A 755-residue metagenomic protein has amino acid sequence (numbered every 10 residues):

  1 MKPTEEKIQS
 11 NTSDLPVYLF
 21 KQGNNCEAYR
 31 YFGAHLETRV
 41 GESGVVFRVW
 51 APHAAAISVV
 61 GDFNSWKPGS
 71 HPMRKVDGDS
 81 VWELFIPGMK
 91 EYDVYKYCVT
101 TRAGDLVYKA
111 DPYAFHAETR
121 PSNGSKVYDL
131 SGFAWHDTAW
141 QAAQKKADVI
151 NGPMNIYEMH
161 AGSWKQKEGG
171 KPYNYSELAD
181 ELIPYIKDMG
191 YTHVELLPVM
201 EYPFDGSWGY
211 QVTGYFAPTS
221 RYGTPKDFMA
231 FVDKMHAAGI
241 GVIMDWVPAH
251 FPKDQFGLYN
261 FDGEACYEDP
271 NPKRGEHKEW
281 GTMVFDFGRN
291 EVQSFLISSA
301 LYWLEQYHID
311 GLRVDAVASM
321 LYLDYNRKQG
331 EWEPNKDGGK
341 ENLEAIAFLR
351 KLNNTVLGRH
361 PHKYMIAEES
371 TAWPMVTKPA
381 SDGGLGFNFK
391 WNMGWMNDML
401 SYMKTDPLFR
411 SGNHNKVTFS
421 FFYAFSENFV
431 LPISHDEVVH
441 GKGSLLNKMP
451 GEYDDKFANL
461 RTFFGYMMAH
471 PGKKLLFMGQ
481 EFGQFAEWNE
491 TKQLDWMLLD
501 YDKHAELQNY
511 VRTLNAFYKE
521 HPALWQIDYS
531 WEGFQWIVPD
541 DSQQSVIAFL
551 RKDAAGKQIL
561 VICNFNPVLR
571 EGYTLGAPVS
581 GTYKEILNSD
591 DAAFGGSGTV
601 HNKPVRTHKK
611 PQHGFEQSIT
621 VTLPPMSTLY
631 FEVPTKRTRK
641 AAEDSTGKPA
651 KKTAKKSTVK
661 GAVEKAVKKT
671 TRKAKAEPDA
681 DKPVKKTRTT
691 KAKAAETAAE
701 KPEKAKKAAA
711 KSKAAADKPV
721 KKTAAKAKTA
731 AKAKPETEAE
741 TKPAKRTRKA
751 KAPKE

Functional and structural regions predicted by a protein language model:
M1-G152, S176-I186, D454-F457, M468-L476 (+4 more regions): Carbohydrate-interacting/catalytic domains
A51-H53, D77, G88, H160-K165 (+8 more regions): Short, flexible loop/turn elements at secondary-structure junctions
R74, D205-G209, K253-N260, T377-K378 (+2 more regions): Short glycine-biased active-site loop of nucleotidyltransferases that positions the nucleotide triphosphate and helps
E118, T138-P153, H160-E341, V605: Substrate-binding/active-site clefts of carbohydrate-active enzymes
I183, V232, A300-L304, N353 (+2 more regions): Non-transmembrane alpha-helical segments in soluble domains of secreted/periplasmic/extracellular proteins
H308-D310, Y325-E490, L498, K519-L575 (+2 more regions): Conserved alpha/beta catalytic core and glycan-binding cleft of carbohydrate-active enzymes
K636-E755: Intrinsically disordered, polybasic Lys/Arg-rich low-complexity tracts
